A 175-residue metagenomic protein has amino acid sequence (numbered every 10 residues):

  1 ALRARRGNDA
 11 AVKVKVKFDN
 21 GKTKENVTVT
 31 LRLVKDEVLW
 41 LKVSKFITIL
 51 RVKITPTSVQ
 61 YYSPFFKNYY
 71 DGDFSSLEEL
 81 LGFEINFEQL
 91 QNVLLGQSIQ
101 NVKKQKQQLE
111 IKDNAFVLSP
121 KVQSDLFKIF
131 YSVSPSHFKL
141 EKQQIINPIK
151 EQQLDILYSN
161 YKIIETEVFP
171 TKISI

Functional and structural regions predicted by a protein language model:
A1-E25: N-terminal leader/targeting segments and the immediate start of mature chains
D19-K24, K35, Q60-Y62: A general "mature secreted/periplasmic domain" signal
G21-K24, V43-R51, S124, I149-Q152: Solvent-exposed loop/turn segments connecting transmembrane beta-strands in outer-membrane beta-barrel proteins
N26-T30, W40, I49, L94-Q97: Low-complexity, intrinsically disordered segments exposed to solvent
V29-L33, V52-I54, L157-Y161: Extended lipid/amphipathic-ligand handling interfaces
V38-E88: An acidic-aromatic
L80-L109: C-terminal low-complexity, charged extensions that often adopt amphipathic alpha-helices
Q107-I175: Gly/Pro-enriched, hydrophobic low-complexity segments that function as extracytoplasmic propeptides/linkers
